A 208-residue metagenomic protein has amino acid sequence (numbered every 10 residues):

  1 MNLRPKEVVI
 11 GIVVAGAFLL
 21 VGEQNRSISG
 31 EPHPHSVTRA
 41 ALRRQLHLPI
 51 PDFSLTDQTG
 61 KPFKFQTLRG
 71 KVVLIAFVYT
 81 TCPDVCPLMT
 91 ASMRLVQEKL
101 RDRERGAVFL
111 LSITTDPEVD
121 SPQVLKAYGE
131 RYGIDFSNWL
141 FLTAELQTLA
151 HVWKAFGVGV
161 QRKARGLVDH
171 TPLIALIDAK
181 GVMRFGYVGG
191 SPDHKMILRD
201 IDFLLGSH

Functional and structural regions predicted by a protein language model:
M1-D52, T56, S207-H208: N-terminal targeting signals for export/organelle localization
I50-P51, V72-V73, T171-L173: Short loop/turn microsegments at loop-to-beta-strand junctions
F53-V73, D102: A short beta-strand-turn-helix
F65-M93: Short active-site neighborhood of thiol/selenol oxidoreductases, capturing the structured segment around
T90-V152: Structural microenvironment flanking redox-active thiols in thiol-disulfide oxidoreductases
S137-W139, A150, K154-K163, L167-A175: Structural micro-motif
K163-H208: Thiol-/selenol-based redox modules, centered on thioredoxin-like and closely related oxidoreductase domains
